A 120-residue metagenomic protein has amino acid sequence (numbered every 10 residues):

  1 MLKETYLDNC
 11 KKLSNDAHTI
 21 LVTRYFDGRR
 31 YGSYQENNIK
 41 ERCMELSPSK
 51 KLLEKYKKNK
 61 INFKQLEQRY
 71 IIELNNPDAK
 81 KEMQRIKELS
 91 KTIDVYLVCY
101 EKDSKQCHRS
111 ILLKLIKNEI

Functional and structural regions predicted by a protein language model:
M1-I120: Residues lining hydrophobic/aromatic ligand-binding pockets adjacent to catalytic sites
